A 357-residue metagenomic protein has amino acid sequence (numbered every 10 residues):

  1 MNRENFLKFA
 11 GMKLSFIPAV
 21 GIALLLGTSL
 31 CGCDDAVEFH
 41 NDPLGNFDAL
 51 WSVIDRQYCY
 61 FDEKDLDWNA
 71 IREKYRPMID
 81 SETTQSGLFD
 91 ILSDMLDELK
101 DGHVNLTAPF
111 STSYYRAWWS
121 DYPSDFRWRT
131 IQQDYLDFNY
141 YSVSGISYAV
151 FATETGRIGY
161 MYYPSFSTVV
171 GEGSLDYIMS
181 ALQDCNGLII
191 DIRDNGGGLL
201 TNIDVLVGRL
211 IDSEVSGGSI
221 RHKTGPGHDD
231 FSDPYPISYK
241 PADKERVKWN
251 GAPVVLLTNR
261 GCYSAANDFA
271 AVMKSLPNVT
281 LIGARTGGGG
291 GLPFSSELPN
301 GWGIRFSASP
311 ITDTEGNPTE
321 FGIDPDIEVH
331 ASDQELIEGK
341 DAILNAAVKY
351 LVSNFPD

Functional and structural regions predicted by a protein language model:
M1-C31: Sec-dependent bacterial lipoprotein signal peptides
F6, M12-S15, I131-V143, T286: Short, solvent-exposed secondary-structure boundary motifs
F9, L14-A19, W128, S147 (+2 more regions): Low-complexity, intrinsically disordered short peptide segments enriched in small/polar/basic residues
M12, I22, T28, H103 (+4 more regions): Intrinsically disordered, low-complexity regions
K13, I17, I22-A23, G187-L188 (+3 more regions): Generic hydrophobic-segment detector
G27, L182-D184, K248: Alpha-helix termination/capping residues and helix-transition junctions
G32-K223, G227-S238, S295, G303 (+1 more regions): Flexible, low-complexity junctional segments that flank or bridge functional domains
D34-I54, S86, R157, G196-D357: C-terminal "post-core" interaction segments
